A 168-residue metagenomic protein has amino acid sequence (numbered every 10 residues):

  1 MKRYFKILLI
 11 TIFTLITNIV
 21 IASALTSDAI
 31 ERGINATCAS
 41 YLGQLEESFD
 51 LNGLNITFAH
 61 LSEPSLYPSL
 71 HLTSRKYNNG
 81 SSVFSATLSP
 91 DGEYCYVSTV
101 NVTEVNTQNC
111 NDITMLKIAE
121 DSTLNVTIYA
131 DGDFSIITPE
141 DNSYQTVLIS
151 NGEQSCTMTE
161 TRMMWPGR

Functional and structural regions predicted by a protein language model:
M1-K6: Positively charged n-region of N-terminal signal peptides that target proteins for export
I7-N18: Bacterial N-terminal signal peptides
N18-A22, V102: Hydrophobic alpha-helical membrane-insertion segments, chiefly the h-region of N-terminal signal peptides
S23-S89: N-terminal secretory signal peptides
L45-F49, I118, M163-P166: Extracellular/mature segments of secreted proteins
I56, P68-L72, D121-S143: A cross-kingdom feature marking solvent-exposed beta-strand/loop segments within repeated, beta-rich binding/scaffold
E63-V100, D141-R168: Amphipathic N-proximal alpha-helical interface segments
N79-D131: Long, charged/polar, surface-exposed segments that mediate recognition or autoinhibition
